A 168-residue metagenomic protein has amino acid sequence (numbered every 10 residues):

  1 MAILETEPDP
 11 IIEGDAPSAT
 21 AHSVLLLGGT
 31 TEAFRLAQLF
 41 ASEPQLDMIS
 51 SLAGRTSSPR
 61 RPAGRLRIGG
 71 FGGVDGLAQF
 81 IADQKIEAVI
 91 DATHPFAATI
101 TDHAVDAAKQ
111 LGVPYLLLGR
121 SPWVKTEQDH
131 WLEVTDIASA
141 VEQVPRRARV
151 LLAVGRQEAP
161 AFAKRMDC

Functional and structural regions predicted by a protein language model:
I3-E5, I11-P17, A21-L25, L117-V141 (+1 more regions): Intrinsically disordered or low-complexity boundary/linker segments at protein termini and domain junctions
V24-G54: N-terminal basic/disordered segments at the start of proteins
A33-F34, T56-R60, A159-F162: Short, charged/polar "capping" segments at the starts of alpha-helices and the immediately preceding loops
I49-G72, E127-D129: N-terminal beta-loop-helix "entrance" segment that forms/cooperates in small-molecule cofactor or anionic ligand
S50-S58, L118-V124, I137, R156-E158: Short, polar loop motifs at secondary-structure junctions
G73-L77, S139, E158: Short acidic active-site motifs
I81-I137: Glycine/small-residue-rich loop that forms an oxyanion/phosphate-binding "nest" at active or ligand-binding sites
V150-C168: Anionic-ligand binding region
